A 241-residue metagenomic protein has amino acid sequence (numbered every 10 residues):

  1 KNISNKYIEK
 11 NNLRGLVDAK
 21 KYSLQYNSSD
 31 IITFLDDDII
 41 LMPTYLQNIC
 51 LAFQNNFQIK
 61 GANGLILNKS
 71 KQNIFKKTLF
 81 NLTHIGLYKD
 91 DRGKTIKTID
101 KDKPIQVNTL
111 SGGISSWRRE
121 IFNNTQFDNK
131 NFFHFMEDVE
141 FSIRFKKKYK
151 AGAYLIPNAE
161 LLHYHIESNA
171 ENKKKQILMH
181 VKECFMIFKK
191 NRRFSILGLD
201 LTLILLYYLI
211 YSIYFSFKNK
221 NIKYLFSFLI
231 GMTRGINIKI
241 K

Functional and structural regions predicted by a protein language model:
K1-E9: Acidic donor-binding segment of Leloir-type glycosyltransferases
K10-N27: Glycine-rich, basic loop-to-helix element that forms the pyrophosphate-binding segment of sugar-nucleotide handling
I32: Short aromatic/hydrophobic "clamp" motif used to bind/position activated sugar donors
T44-T78: Conserved donor NDP-sugar-binding/catalytic core segment of glycosyltransferases
L82-V107: Short, flexible, basic/aromatic active-site loop/helix in glycosyltransferases
L110, H134-F141: Acidic donor-binding loop at a coil-to-helix junction in glycosyltransferase catalytic cores that engages
N129-K130, Y154-K173, E183-I187: Active-site donor/metal-binding and catalytic loop motifs of nucleotide-sugar-dependent glycosylation enzymes
K174-C184, K189, F194-K241: Non-catalytic, C-terminal membrane-associated alpha-helical segments of glycosyltransferases
